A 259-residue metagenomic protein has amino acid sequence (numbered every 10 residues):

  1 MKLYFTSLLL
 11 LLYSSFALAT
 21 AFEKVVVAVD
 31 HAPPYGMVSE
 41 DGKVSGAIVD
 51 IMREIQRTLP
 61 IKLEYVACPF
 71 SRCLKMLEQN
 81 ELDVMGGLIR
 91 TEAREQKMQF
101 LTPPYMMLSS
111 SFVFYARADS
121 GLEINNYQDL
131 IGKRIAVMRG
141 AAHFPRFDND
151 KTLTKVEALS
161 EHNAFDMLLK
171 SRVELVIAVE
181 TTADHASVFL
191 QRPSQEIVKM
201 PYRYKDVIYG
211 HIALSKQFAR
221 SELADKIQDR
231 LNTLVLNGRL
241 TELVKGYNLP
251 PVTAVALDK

Functional and structural regions predicted by a protein language model:
S14-F16: N-terminal signal peptide c-region/cleavage motif recognized by signal peptidases
T20-E92, Q96: Extracytoplasmic small-molecule ligand-binding "clamshell" domains of the periplasmic binding protein/Venus flytrap
E23-V38, S45, E123-G140, N232: Short loop->beta-strand "edge-of-pocket" segments that line small-molecule binding or catalytic clefts across diverse
V29-H31, L108-V113, Q191-Q228, P250-D258: Periplasmic-binding protein-like
D50-T58, A118-G121, K133-R134, Y209-Y247: Extended ligand-binding regions for polar small-molecule ligands
E64-K75, L122, V156-D166, K170: Short helix-initiation/N-cap motifs at beta->coil->alpha
V66-D129, V198-K205: Acidic, polar ligand-binding/catalytic clefts
A142-K151, S194-Q195, D229-K259: Ligand-binding clefts/hinges and TM-proximal coupling segments of bilobed small-molecule sensing domains
